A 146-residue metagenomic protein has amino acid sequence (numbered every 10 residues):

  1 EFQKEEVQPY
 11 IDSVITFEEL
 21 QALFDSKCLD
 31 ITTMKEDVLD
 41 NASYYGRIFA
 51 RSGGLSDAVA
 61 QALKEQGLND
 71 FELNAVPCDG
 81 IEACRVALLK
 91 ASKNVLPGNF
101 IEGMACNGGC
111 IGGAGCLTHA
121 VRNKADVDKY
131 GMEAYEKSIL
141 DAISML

Functional and structural regions predicted by a protein language model:
E1-L146: Iron-sulfur-associated redox domains of electron-transfer enzymes in respiratory and anaerobic energy metabolism
